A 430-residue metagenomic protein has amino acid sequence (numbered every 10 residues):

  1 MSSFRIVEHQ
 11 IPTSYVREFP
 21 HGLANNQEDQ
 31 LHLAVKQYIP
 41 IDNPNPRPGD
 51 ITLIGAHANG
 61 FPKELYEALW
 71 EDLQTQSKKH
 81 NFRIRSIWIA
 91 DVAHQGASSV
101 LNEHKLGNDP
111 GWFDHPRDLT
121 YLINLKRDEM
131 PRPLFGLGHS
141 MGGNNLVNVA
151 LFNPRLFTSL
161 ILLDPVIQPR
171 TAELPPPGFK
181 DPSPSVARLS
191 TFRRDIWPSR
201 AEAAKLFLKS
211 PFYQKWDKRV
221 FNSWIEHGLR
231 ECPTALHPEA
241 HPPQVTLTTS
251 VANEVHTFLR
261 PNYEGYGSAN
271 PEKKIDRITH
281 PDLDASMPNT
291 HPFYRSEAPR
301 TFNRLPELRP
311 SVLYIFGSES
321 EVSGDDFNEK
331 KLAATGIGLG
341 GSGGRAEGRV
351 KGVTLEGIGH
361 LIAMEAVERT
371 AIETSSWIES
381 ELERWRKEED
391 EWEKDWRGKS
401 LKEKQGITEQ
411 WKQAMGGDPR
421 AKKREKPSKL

Functional and structural regions predicted by a protein language model:
F19-H21, N25-P44: A short loop-to-beta-strand scaffold at the N-terminal edge of the catalytic core in hydrolase folds
N26-D29, R83-L137: Active-site loop/oxyanion-hole signature of alpha/beta-hydrolase fold enzymes
L31, I41-V100: Conserved HGGG/HGGXW glycine-rich cap/lid loop of the alpha/beta-hydrolase fold
A90-Q95, V166, I358-G359: Short beta-to-alpha linker loops that shape the active-site pocket of alpha/beta-hydrolase fold enzymes
R127-P175: Conserved hydrolase catalytic core segment
P165-Q168, E173, P177-G228: Alpha/beta-hydrolase-fold enzymes
E226-V353, E383, E391, Q413-A414 (+1 more regions): Conserved serine/cysteine hydrolase catalytic core
G352-A371: Catalytic histidine-centered segment of alpha/beta-hydrolase-like enzymes
